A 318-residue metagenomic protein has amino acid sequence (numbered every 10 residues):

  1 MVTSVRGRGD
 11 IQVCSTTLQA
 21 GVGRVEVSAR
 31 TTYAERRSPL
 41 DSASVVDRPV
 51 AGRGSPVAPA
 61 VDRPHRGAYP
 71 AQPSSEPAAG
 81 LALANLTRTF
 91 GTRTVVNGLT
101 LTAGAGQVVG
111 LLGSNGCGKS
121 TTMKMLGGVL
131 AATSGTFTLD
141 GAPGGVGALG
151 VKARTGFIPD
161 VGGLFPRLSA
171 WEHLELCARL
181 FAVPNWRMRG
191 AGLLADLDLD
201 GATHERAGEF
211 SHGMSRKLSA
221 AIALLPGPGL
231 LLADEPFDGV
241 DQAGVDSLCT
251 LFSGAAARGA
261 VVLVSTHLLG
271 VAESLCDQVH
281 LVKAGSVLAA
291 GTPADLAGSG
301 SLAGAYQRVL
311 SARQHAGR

Functional and structural regions predicted by a protein language model:
G127: Helix-to-loop junction immediately C-terminal to a conserved catalytic motif
G135-V146, V151: Conserved ABC transporter NBD signature motif
E175, R179-A202: Conserved ABC ATPase "signature" region
L231-E235: Catalytic Walker B motif of ABC-type/P-loop ATPase nucleotide-binding domains
